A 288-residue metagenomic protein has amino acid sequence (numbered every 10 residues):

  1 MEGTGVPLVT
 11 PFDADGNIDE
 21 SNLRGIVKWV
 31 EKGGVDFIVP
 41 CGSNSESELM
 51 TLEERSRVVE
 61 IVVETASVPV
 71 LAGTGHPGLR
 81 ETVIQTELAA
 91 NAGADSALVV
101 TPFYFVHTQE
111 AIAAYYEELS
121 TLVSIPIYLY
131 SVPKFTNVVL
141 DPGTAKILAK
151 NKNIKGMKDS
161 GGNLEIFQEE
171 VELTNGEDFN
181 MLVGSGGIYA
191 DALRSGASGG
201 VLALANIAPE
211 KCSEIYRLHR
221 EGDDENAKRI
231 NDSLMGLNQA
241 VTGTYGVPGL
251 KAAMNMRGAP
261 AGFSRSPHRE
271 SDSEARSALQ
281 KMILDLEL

Functional and structural regions predicted by a protein language model:
E2-N137: Active-site beta->alpha loop and helix N-cap motifs at the rims of alpha/beta catalytic domains
G3-P11, V27-W29, G33-G34, L88 (+2 more regions): C-terminal alpha-helical cap/extension of soluble enzyme domains
A14, E20, L52, P142 (+2 more regions): Alpha-helix N-capping/helix-start residues
L23, R55, V59, T82 (+7 more regions): A general structural signal for well-ordered alpha-helical segments in protein cores
E64-V68, A92-G93, L122-I125, K150-N153 (+4 more regions): Short helix-capping segments at alpha-helix termini
G78, S185-G186, D272: Helix N-cap/beta->alpha junction signal
S131, N153-I154, R265-S266: Glycine-rich phosphate-binding "P-loop"
F135-V241: Catalytic alpha/beta core domains of metabolic enzymes, predominantly
